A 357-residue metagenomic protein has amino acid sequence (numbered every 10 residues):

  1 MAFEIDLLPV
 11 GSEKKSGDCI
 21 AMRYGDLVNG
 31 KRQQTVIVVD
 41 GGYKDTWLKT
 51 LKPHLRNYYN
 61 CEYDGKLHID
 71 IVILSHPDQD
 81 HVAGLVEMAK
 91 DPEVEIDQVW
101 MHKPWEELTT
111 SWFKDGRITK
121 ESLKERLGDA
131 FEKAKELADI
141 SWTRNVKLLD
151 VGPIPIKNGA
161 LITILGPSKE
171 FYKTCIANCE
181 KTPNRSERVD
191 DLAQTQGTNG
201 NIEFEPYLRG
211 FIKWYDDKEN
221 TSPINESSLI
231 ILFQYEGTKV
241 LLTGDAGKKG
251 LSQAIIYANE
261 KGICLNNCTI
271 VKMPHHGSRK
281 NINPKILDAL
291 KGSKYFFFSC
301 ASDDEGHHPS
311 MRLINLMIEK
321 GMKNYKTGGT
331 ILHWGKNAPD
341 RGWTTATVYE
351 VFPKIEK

Functional and structural regions predicted by a protein language model:
M1-D18, K249, A254-K261, L265 (+2 more regions): C-terminal regulatory/interaction regions
M1-G65, P223-K249: Conserved beta-strand hairpin/beta-sheet module of binuclear metal-dependent hydrolase folds, prominently
A2-I5, V10, K90-K239, K323-T330 (+1 more regions): Flexible, acidic/histidine-containing loops and adjacent segments that form or flank the divalent-metal
P9, M22, D40, H76 (+7 more regions): Divalent metal-coordination and catalytic microenvironments
I20-Y24, L85-K90, N283-D288: Histidine-anchored nucleotide/phosphate-binding helix
K31-T35, T46-W100, K261-S278, G292-F296: Active-site metal-binding motif and surrounding structural segment of the metallo-beta-lactamase
D45-T46, P77-A83, E106-T109, F171 (+4 more regions): Active-site environment of divalent metal-dependent phosphoester hydrolases
I231-H275: Long, well-ordered mid-to-C-terminal structural blocks that present hydrophobic/aromatic surfaces
